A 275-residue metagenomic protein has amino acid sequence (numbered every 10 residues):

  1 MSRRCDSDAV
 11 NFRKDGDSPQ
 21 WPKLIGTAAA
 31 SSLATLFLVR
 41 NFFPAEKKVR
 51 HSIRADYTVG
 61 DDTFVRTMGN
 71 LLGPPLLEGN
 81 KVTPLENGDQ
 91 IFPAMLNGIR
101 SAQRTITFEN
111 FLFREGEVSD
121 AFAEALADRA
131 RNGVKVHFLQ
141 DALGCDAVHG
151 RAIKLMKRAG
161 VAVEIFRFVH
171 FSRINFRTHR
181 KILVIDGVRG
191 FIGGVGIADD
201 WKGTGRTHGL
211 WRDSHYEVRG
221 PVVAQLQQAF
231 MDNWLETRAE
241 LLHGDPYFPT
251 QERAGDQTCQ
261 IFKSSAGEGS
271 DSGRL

Functional and structural regions predicted by a protein language model:
M1-S7: Charged, low-complexity N-terminal segments of organelle-associated membrane proteins
N11-L275: Charged, low-complexity intrinsically disordered terminal segments
